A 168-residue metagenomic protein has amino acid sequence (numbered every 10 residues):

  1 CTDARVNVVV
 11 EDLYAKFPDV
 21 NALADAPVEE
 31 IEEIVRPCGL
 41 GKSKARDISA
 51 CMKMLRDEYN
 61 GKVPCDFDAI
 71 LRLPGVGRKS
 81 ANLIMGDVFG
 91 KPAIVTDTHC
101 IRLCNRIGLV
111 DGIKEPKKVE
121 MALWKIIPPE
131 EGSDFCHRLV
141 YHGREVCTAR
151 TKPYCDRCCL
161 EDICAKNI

Functional and structural regions predicted by a protein language model:
C1-I168: Catalytic cores of DNA base-excision repair glycosylases
